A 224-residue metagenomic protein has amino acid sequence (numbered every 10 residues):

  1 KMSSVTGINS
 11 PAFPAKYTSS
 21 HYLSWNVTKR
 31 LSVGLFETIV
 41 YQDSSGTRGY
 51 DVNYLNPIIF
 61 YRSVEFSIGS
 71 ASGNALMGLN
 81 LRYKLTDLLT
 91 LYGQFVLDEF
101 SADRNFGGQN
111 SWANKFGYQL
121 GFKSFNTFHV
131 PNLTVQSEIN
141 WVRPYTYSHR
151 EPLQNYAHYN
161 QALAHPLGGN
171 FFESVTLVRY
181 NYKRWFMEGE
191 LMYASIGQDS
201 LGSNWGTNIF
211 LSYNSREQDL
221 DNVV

Functional and structural regions predicted by a protein language model:
K1-G34: Internal, well-ordered domain-core segments that constitute the primary functional module of diverse proteins
N26, L31-V224: Exposed, low-structure sequence patches enriched in small/polar residues
